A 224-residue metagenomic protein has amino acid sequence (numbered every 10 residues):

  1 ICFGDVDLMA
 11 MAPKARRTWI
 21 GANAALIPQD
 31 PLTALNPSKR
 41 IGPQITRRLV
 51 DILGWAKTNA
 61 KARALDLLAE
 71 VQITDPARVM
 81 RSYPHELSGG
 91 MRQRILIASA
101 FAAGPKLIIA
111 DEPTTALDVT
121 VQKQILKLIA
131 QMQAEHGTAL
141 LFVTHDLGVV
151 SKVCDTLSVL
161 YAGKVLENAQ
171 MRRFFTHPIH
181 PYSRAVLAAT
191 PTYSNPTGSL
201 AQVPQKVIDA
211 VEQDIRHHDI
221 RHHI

Functional and structural regions predicted by a protein language model:
D7-A25, P43, D51, R173-P178: ABC ATPase NBD coupling module
T74-M80, Q170-I224: Short catalytic/signature loops enriched in Gly
S82-L87, M91: Conserved ABC ATPase signature
A102-K106: A short, proline-enriched helix->beta-strand linker immediately N-terminal to the Walker B motif in ABC-type P-loop
K123-H136, G148: Helical segment within the ABC ATPase nucleotide-binding domain
V150-K152: A short, surface-exposed alpha-helical micro-motif characterized by mixed small hydrophobic and charged/polar residues
V165-A169: ABC ATPase "signature
